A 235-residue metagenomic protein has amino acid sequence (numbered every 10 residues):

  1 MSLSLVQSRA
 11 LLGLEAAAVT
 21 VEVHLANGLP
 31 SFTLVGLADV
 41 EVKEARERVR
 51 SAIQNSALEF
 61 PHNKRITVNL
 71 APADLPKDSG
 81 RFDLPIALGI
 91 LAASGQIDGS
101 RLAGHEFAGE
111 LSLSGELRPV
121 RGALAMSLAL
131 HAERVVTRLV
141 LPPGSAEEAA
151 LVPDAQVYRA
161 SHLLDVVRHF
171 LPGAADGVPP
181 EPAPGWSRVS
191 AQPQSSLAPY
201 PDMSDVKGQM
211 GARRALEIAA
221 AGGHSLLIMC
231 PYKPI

Functional and structural regions predicted by a protein language model:
M1-P231: Peripheral, non-AAA+ core regions of ATP-driven protein-machinery
P234-I235: Conserved glycine(s) of the Walker
